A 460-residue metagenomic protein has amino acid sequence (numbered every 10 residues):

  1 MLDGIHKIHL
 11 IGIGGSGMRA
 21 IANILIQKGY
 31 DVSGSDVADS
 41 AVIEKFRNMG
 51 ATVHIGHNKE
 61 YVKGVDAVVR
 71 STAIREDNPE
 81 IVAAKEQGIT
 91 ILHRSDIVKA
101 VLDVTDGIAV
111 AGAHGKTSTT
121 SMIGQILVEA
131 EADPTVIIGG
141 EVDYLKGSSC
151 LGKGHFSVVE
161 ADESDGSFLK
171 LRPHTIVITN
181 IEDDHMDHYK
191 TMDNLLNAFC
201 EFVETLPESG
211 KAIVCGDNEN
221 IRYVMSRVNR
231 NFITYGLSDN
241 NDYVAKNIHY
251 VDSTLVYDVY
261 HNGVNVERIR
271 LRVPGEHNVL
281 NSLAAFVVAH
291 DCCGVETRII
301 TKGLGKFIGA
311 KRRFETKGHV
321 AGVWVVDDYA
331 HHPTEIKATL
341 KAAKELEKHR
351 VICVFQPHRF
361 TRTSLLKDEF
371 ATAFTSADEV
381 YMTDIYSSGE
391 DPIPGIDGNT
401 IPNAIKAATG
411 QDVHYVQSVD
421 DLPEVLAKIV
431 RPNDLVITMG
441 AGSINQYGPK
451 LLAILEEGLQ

Functional and structural regions predicted by a protein language model:
M1-H93, I97, E219, V244-K246 (+2 more regions): N-terminal leader/targeting and accessory segments in enzymes
L2-H9, G17, I21-K28, V251-S253 (+3 more regions): Nucleotide phosphate-binding/pyrophosphate-handling subdomain across enzymes that bind or process nucleotide phosphates
I8-L10, V68, I108, P134 (+3 more regions): Conserved hydrophobic helix-helix packing surfaces used for dimerization/oligomerization
L10, V110-G112, T438: Hydrophobic Val/Ile/Leu positions in short beta-strands of Rossmann-like dinucleotide-binding domains
I24-Y30, R47, Y61, T72-G216 (+4 more regions): Phosphate-binding loop of NTP-binding sites
Y30-V37, A212-G216, C353-Q356, D378-S387: Short internal beta-strands
S35-D36, H54-H57, L92-D96, I137-G140 (+4 more regions): Beta-strand->loop->alpha-helix junctions that form or flank phosphate-binding loops in nucleotide-handling enzymes
A371-P432: C-terminal helical cap/extension that packs against the catalytic core of soluble nucleotide-cofactor enzymes
